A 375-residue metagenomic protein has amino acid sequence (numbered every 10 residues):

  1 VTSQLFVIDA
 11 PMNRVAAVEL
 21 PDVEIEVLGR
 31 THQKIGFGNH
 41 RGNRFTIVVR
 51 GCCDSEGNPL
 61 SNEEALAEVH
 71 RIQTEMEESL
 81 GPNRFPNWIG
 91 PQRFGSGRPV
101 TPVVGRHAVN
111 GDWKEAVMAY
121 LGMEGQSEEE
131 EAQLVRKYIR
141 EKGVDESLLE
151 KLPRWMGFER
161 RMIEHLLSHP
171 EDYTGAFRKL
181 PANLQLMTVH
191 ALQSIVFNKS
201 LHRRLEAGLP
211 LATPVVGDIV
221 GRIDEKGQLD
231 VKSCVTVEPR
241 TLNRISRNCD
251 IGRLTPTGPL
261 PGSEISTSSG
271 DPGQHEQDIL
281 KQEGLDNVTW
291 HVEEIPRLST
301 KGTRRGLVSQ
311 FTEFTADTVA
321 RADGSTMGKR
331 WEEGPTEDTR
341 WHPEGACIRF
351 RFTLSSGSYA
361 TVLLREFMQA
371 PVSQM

Functional and structural regions predicted by a protein language model:
V1-M375: Non-catalytic, substrate/partner-engaging modules appended to enzymatic cores
